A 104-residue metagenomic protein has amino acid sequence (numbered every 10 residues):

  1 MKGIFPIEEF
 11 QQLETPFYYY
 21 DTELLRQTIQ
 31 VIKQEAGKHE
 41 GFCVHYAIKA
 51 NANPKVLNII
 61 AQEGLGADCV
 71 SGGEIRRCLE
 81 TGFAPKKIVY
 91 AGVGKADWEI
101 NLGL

Functional and structural regions predicted by a protein language model:
M1-L104: A charged N-terminal "starter" segment
